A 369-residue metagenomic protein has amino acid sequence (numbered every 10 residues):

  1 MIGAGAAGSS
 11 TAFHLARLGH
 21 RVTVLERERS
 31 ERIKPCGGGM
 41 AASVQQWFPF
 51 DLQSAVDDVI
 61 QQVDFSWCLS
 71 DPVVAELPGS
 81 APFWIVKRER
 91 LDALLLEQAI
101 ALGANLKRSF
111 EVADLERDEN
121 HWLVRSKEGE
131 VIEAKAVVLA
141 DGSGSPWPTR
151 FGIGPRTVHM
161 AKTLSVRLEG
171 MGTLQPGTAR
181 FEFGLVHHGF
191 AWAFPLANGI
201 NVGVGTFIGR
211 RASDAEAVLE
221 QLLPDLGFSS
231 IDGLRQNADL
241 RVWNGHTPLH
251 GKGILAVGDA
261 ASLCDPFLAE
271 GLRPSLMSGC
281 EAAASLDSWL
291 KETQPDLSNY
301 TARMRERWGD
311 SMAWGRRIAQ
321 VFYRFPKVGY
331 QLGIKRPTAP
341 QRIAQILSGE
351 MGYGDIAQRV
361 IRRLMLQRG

Functional and structural regions predicted by a protein language model:
I2, L139-A140, A256: Redox-cofactor binding/interface segments in oxidoreductases and associated redox assembly factors
A4, F13-C36: Glycine-rich FAD pyrophosphate-binding loop
G8-S9: N-terminal Rossmann-fold NAD(P) dinucleotide-binding loop
E28-L69: N-terminal FAD cofactor-binding segment of flavoenzymes
V59, D64-R150, T157-A161: Conserved N-terminal helical subregion
D114, R210-L286, L290-Q294: FAD/FMN-dependent oxidoreductases across multiple families
G142-E220: Conserved FAD-binding catalytic core of PHBH/FMO-like flavoproteins
A284-G369: C-terminal helical "tail/cap" subdomain of flavin- and related membrane-associated enzymes
